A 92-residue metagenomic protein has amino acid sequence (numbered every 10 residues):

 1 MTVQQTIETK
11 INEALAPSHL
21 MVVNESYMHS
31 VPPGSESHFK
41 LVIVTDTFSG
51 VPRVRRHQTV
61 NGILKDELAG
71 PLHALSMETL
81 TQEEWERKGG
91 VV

Functional and structural regions predicted by a protein language model:
M1-P33: N-terminal first-folded block
M1-Q4, T45-F48, D66-L68: N-terminal/domain-start segments enriched in small and hydrophobic, helix-friendly residues, covering either
I7, I11, R56-L68: Short, non-transmembrane amphipathic alpha-helical segments
A16-S18, S35-F39, P71-L75: A generic structural signal for short beta-strands and their flanking turns/coil linkers
V23, V42-V44, E78-L80: Solvent-exposed beta-strand sheet faces enriched in polar/charged residues
G34, K40-V54: A short interface-forming secondary-structure element
N61-V92: C-terminal structural segments of small proteins and small subunits
